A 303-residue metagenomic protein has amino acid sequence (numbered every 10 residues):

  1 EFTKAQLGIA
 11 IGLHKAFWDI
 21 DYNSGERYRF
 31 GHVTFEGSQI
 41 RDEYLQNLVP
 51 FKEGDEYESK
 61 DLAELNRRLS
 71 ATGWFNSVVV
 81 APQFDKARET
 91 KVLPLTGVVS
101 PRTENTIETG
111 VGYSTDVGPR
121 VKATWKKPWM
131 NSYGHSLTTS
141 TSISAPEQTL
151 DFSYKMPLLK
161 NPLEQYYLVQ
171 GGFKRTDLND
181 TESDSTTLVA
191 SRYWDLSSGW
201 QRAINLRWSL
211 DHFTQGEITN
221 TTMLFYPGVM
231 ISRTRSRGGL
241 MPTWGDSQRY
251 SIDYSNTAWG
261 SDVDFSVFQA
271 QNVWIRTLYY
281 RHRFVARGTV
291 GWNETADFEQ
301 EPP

Functional and structural regions predicted by a protein language model:
K4-K60, K86-P119, P162: Periplasmic POTRA and POTRA-like interaction domains that precede and scaffold membrane channels/assemblies
A16-W18, L95, Q248, A270 (+1 more regions): Hydrophobic residues positioned within well-ordered beta-strands of beta-sheet architectures
E58-S251, S266, R276: Gram-negative/organellar outer-membrane beta-barrel architecture
L93, Y280-P303: Extracytoplasmic gating/loop element in the C-terminal half of outer-membrane beta-barrel translocons and assembly
K174, S251-T257, G291-T295: Short glycine-rich beta-strand segments
T214-I218, D262, A296-P303: Outer-membrane beta-barrel and related beta-rich outer-membrane complex signature in Gram-negative bacteria
R237, N256-A258, V263-S266, F284: Primarily recognizes Gram-negative and organellar outer-membrane beta-barrels
